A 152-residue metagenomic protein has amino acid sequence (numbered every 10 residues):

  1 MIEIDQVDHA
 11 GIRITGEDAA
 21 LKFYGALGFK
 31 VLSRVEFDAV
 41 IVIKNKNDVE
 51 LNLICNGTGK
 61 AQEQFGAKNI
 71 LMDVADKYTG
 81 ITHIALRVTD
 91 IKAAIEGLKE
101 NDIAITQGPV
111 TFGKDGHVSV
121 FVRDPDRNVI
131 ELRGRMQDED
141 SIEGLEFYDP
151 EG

Functional and structural regions predicted by a protein language model:
M1, V42, I95-G152: Vicinal oxygen chelate
M1-D18, I81-L86, M136-G152: N-terminal beta-strand motif that seeds the catalytic metal site of vicinal oxygen chelate
Q6-T15, I43-K44, G66-G97, V118-R123 (+1 more regions): Vicinal oxygen chelate
D8-H9, K30-R34, D38-V40, I91-K92 (+3 more regions): A general secondary-structure boundary signal
I12-T58: Core segments of cupin and vicinal oxygen chelate
A20-F23, A94-L98: Hydrophobic side chains in well-ordered alpha-helices
G57-Q62, D138: Active-site/binding-pocket entry motifs
Q62-G66, S141-G144: A short, polar/proline- and glycine-enriched secondary-structure boundary/capping micro-motif
